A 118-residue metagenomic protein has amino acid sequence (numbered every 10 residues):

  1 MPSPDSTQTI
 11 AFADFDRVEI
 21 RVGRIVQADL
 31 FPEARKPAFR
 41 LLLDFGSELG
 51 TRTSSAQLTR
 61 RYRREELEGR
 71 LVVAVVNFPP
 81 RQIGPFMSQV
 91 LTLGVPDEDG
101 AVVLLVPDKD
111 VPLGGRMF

Functional and structural regions predicted by a protein language model:
M1-F118: Phosphate-backbone binding interfaces of nucleic-acid-interacting proteins
